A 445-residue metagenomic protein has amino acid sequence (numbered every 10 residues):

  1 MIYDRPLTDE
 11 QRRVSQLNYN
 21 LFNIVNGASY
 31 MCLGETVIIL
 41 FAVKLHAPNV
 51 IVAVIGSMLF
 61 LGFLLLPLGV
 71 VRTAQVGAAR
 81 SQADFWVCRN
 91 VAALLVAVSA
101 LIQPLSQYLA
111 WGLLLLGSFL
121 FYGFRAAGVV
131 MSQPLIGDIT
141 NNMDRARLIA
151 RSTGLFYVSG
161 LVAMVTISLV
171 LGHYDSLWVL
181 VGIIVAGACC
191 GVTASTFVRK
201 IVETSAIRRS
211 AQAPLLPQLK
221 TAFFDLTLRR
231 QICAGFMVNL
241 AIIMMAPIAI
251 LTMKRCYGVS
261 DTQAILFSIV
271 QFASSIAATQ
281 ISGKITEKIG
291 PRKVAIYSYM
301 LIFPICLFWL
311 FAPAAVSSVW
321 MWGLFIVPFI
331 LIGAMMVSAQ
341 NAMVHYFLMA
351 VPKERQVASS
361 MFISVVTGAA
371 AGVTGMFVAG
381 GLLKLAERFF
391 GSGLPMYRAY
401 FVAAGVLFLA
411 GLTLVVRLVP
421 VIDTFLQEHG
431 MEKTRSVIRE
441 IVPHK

Functional and structural regions predicted by a protein language model:
M1-L65, V70, R89, T227-I269: Helix-loop boundary and gating motifs at the non-cytosolic
M1-R13, T204-A234, C256, F425-K445: Juxtamembrane intracellular "pre-TM" segments in multi-pass secondary transporters
I24, A92, Q107-A127, V319-A339: Hydrophobic core of transmembrane alpha-helices in multi-pass small-molecule transporters, especially MFS/SLC-type
L65-R80, L171, A278-P291, L383 (+1 more regions): Helix-to-loop junctions at the C-terminal end of transmembrane segments in multipass secondary transporters
A74-V91, R151, S176-L177, E287-I302 (+1 more regions): Cytoplasmic membrane-interface "Motif A"-like loop-to-helix N-cap segments of 12-TM Major Facilitator Superfamily
V87-Y108, M300-V319: C-terminal ends and interior cores of transmembrane alpha-helices in multi-pass membrane transporters/permeases
L169-A188, L383-F408: A membrane-interface helix-boundary motif in multi-pass transporters
K293-Q340: C-terminal transmembrane helical hairpin of 12-TM major facilitator-type secondary transporters
